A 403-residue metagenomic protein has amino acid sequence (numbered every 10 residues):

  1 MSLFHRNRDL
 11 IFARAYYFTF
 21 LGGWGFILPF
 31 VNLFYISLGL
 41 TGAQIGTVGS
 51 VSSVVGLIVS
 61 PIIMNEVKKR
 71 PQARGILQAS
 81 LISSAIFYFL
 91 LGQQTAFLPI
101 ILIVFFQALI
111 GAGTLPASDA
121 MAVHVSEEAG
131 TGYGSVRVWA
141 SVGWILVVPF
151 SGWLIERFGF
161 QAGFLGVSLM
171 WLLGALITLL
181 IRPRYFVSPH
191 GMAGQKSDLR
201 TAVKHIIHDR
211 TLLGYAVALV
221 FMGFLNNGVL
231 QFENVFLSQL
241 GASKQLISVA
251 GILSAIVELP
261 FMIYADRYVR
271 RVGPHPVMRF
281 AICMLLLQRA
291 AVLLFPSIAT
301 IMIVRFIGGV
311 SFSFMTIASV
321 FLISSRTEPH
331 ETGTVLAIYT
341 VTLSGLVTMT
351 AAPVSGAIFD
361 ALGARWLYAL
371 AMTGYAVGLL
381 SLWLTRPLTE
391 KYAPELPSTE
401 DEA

Functional and structural regions predicted by a protein language model:
M1-N7, R182-V217, A403: Juxtamembrane intracellular "pre-TM" segments in multi-pass secondary transporters
L3-S53, T211-A250, T316: Helix-loop boundary and gating motifs at the non-cytosolic
F18, F87-Y88, F97-L115, V220 (+1 more regions): Hydrophobic core of transmembrane alpha-helices in multi-pass small-molecule transporters, especially MFS/SLC-type
G42-A43, E127-W139, K244-Q245, T327-T340: Loop-to-transmembrane helix entry/capping segments in MFS-fold secondary transporters and related SLC/MFSD carriers
I58-Q72, I155-E156, P260-G273, F359-D360: Helix-to-loop junctions at the C-terminal end of transmembrane segments in multipass secondary transporters
G75-F89, P276-A291, M372: Structural signature of the two symmetry-related core transmembrane helices
F105-W139: Cytoplasmic helix-loop-helix junction between adjacent transmembrane helices in 12-TM secondary transporters
G163-L180, L367-T385: Symmetry-related core transmembrane helices of the 12-TM Major Facilitator Superfamily/SLC fold
